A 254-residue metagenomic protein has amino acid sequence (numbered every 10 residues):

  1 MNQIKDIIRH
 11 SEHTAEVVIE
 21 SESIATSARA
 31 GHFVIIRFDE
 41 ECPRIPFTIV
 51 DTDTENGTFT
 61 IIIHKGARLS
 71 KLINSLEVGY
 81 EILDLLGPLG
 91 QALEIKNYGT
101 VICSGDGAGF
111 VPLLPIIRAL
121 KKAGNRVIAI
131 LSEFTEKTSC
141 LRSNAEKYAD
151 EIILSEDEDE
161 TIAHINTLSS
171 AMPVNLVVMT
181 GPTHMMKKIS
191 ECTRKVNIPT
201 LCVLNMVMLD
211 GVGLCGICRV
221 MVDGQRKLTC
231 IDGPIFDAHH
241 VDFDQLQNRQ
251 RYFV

Functional and structural regions predicted by a protein language model:
M1-Y80: Ferredoxin-reductase
I36, D84-L85, V220: A generic structural signal for residues embedded in beta-strands
D39, G87-P88, D223: Short, surface-exposed secondary-structure boundary micro-motifs
C42-D51, L89-G99, C230: Short, Lys/Arg- and Gly-enriched loop/turn segments at beta-strand edges
K71-D210: FNR/FR-type flavoprotein reductase catalytic core
N205-I235: Local cysteine-cluster metal-coordination motifs and their immediate loop/turn environment, predominantly Fe-S cluster
L228-D232, F236-V254: Short Fe-S-cluster ligation motifs
